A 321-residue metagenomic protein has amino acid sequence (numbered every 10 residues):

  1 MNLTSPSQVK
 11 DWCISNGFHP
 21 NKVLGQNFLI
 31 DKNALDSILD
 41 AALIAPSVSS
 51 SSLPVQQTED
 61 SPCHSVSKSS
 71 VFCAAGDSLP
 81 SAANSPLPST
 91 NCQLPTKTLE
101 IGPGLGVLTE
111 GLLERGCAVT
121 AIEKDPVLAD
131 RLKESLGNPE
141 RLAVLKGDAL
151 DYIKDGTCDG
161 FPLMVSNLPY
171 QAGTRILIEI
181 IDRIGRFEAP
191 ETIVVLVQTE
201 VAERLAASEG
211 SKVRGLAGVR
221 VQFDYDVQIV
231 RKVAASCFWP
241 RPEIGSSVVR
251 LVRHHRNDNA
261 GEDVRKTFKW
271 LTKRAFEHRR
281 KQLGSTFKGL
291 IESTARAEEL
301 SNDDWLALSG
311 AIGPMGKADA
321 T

Functional and structural regions predicted by a protein language model:
M1-Q57, P62, V66, V71-G76 (+3 more regions): Catalytic cores of RNA-modifying enzymes
T272-T321: C-terminal lobe and adjacent flexible extensions of AdoMet/dcAdoMet transferase-like proteins
